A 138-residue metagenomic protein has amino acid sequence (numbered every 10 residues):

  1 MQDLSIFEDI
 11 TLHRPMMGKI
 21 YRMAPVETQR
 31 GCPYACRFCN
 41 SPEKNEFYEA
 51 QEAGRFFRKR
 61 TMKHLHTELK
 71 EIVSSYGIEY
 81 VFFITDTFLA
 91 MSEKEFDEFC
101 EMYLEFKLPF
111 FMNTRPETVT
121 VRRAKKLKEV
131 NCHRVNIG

Functional and structural regions predicted by a protein language model:
Q2-G138: Radical SAM [4Fe-4S] cluster-binding motif and immediate context
